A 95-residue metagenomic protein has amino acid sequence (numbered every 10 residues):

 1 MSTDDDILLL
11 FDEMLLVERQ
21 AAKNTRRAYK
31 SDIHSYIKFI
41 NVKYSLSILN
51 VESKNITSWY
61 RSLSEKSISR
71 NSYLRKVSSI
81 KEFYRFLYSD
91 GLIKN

Functional and structural regions predicted by a protein language model:
M1-D6: A detector for short, charged/polar N-terminal pre-domain segments
L9-N24, K30-N95: N-terminal core-binding DNA-recognition domain of tyrosine recombinases/integrases
